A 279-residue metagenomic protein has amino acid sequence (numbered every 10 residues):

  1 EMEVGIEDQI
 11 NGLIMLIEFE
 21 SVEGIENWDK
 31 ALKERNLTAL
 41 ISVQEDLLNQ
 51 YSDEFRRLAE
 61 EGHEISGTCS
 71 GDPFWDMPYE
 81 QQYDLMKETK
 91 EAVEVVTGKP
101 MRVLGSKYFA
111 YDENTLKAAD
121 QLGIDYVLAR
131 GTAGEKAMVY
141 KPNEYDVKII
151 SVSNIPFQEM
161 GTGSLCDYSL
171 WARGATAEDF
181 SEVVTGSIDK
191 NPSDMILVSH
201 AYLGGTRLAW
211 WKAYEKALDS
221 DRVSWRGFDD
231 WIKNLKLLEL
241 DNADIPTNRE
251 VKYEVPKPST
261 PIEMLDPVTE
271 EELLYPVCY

Functional and structural regions predicted by a protein language model:
E1-E26, K30, P276: N-terminal regions that are enriched for targeting/export leaders and immediately downstream pro/stem segments
E1-V4, K30-N36, N49-Q50, R57 (+2 more regions): C-terminal domain-boundary segment and adjacent tail
S21, Y108, G204-R207: Aromatic-acidic/polar surface patches that form glycan- and anion
E23-N27, D53, D84, E88 (+6 more regions): Extracytoplasmic/secreted proteins, especially bacterial periplasmic and envelope-associated proteins
K33-T115, L122-D125, A133-M138, E144-S169 (+4 more regions): Metal-dependent polysaccharide deacetylase catalytic core of the NodB/CE4 family, i.e., the active-site-bearing domain
A137-P156, S169-D189, Y214-E215, D244: Surface-exposed substrate-engagement region within the catalytic domains of secreted or surface-exposed extracellular
